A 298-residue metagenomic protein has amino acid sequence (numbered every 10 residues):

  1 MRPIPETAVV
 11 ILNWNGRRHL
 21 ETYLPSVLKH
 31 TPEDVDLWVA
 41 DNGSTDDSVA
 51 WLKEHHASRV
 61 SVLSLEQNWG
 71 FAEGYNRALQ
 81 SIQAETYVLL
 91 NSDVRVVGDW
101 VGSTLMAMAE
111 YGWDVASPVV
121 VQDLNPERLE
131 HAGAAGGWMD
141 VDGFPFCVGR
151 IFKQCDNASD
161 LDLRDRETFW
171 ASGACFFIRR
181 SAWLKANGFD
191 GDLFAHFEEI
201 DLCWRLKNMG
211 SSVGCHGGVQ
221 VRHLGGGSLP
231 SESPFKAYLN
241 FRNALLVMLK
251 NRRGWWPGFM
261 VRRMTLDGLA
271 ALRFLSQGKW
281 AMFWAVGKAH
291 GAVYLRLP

Functional and structural regions predicted by a protein language model:
V10, M209-P298: Active-site-adjacent helix/loop segment of glycosyltransferases that harbors family-specific signature motifs
P25-D34: Short, acidic, metal-binding catalytic loop of nucleotide-sugar glycosyltransferases
S26, D41-A50, Q67: A conserved acidic beta->alpha catalytic loop
S64-I82, S92: Glycine-rich, basic loop-to-helix element that forms the pyrophosphate-binding segment of sugar-nucleotide handling
Y87: Short aromatic/hydrophobic "clamp" motif used to bind/position activated sugar donors
R95-G133, G137-F144: Conserved donor NDP-sugar-binding/catalytic core segment of glycosyltransferases
V141-C147, F152-S181, I200-L202, L229-S231: A recurrent flexible, glycine/aromatic-enriched loop bordering the glycosyltransferase active site that acts as
L163, F169-Q220: A short, conserved alpha-helix in the catalytic core of glycosyltransferases
